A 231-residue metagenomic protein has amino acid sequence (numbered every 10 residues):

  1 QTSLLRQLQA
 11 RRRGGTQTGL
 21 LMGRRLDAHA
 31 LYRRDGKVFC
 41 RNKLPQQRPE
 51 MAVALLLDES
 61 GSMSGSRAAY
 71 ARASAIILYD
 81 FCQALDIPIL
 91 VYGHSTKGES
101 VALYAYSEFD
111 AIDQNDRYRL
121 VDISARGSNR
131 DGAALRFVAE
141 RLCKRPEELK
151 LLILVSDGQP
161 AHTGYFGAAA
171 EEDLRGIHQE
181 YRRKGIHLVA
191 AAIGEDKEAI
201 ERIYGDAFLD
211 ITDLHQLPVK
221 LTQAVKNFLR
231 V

Functional and structural regions predicted by a protein language model:
Q1-V231: Acidic, glycine-rich A-domain
